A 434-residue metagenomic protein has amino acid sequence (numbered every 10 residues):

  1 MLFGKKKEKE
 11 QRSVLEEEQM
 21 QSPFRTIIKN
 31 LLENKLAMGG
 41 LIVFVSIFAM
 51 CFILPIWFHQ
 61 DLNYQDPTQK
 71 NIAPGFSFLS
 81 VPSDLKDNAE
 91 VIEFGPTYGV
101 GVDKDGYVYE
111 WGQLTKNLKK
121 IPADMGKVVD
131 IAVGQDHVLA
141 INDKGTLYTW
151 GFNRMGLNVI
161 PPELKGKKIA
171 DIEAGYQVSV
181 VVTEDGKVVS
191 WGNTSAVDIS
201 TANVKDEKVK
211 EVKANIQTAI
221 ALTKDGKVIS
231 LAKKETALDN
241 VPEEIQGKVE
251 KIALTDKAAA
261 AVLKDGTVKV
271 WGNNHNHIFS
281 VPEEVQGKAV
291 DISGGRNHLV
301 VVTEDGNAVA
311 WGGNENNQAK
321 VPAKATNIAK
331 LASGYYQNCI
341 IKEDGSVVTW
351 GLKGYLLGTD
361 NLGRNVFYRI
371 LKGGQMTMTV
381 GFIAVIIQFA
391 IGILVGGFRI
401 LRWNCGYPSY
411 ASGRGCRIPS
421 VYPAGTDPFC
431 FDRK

Functional and structural regions predicted by a protein language model:
M1-G39, D87-E90: Transmembrane alpha-helical segments of polytopic membrane transport and secretion proteins
K9-R25, G354-F367, L401: Short, membrane-interfacial amphipathic segments enriched in basic
K29, Q60-V91, G95, A123 (+1 more regions): Periplasmic/extracellular loop-to-transmembrane helix junction in inner-membrane transport proteins
G39-L41, I47-F48, D87, V91-T97 (+2 more regions): Transmembrane alpha-helix signature in integral membrane proteins
M50-Y64: Transmembrane helices with small-residue packing motifs
L79-L85, W111-D124, G151-L164, G192-K205 (+5 more regions): Short glycine/serine- and acidic-residue-enriched loop/turn motifs that recur at repeat junctions
Y98-G101, E110, H137-A140, T149 (+10 more regions): Conserved core positions of repeat-based scaffolds
I387-G392, G397-K434: Generic hydrophobic transmembrane alpha-helix motif, especially the helices
